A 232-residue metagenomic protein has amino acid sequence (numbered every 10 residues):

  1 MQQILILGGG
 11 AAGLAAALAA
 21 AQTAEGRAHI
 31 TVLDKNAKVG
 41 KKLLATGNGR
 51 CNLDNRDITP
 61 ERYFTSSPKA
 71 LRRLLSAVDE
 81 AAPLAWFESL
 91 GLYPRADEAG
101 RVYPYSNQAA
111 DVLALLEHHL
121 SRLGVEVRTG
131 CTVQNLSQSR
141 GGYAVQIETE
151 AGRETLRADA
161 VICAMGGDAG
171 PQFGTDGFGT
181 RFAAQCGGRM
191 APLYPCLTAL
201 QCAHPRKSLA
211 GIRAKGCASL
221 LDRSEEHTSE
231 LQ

Functional and structural regions predicted by a protein language model:
M1-A12, T31: Beta1/beta-strand and adjacent pyrophosphate-binding region of the FAD-binding site in flavoprotein oxidoreductases
L5, A21-N48: Glycine-rich FAD pyrophosphate-binding loop
A15: Short alpha-helical segment within the catalytic ATP-binding CA
T23, A110-D111, L115-E225, S229: Predominantly flavin-linked oxidoreductase catalytic cores and closely associated redox partners
A28-I30, P94, V161: Hydrophobic anchor at the start of a short beta-strand that flanks the dinucleotide cofactor-binding loop
N48-A96: Glycine-rich active-site loop/strand segments that organize a redox cofactor
L71-L74, V102-N107, M165-F173: Flexible, glycine/proline-enriched loop segments at strand-loop-helix junctions that form or flank small-ligand binding
D79-E88, E98-L123, S229: An accessory alpha-helical subdomain
